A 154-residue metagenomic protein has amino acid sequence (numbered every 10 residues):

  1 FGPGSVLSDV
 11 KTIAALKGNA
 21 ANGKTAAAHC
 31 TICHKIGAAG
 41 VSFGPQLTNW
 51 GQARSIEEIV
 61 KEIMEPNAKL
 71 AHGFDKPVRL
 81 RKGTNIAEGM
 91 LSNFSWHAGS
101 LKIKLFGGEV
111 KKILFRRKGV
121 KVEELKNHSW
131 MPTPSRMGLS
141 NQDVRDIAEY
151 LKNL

Functional and structural regions predicted by a protein language model:
F1-A26, F43-P45, R54-K61, R81-I86 (+1 more regions): Electrostatic cytochrome c docking/interface patches
F1-D9, M64, A87-G89, F94-G99 (+2 more regions): C-terminal capping alpha-helices of c-type cytochrome domains
G18, G37-F43, A68, L154: Inter-heme linker and motif-flanking segments adjacent to c-type heme-binding CXXCH motifs in c-type cytochromes
G23, A27-G37, L47, I147-L151: The canonical Cys-X-X-Cys-His
G40-E65, K76-L125: Gly/Gly-Pro-rich "capping" loops immediately C-terminal to redox-active cysteine motifs in periplasmic/lumenal
K69-F74: Active-site phosphate-binding and catalytic loops of NTP-dependent enzymes
E124-P132: Small-residue transmembrane helix packing/gating motifs
